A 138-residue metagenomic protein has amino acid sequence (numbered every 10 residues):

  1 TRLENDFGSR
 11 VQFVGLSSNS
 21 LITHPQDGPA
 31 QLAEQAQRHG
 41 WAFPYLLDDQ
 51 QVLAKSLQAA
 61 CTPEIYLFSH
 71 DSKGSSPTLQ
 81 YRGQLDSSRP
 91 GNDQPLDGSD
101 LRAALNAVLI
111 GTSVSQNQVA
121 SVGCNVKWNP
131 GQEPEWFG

Functional and structural regions predicted by a protein language model:
T1-R38, V52-A54: Structural microenvironment flanking redox-active thiols in thiol-disulfide oxidoreductases
N5-R10, V14, R82-G138: Non-globular targeting/processing and membrane-anchoring segments
S18, H70, L85-S87: Active-site donor-binding loop signature of nucleotide-sugar glycosyltransferases
I22, G74, S88: Flexible, glycine-rich phosphate/dinucleotide-binding loops and adjacent beta-alpha linkers at cofactor/substrate
L32-S75, L79-Q80: Short, internal strand/loop/helix patches that form the active-site neighborhood or redox-interaction surface
